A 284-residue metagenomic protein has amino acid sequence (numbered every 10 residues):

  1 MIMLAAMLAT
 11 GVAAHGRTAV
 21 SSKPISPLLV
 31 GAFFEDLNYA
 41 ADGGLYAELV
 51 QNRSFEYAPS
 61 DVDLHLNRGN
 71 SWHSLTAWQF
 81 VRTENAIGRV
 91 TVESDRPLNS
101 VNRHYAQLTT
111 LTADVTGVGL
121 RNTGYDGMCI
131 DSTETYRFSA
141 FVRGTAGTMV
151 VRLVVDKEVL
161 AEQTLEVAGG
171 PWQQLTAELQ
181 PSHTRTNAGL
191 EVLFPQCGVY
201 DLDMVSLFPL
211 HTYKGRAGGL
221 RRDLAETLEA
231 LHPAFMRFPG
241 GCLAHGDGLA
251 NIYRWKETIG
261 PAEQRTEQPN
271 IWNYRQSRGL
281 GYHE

Functional and structural regions predicted by a protein language model:
M1-T10: Bacterial N-terminal signal peptides
H15-H283: Extracellular and organelle-lumenal recognition/adhesion modules and their flexible linkers in secreted
